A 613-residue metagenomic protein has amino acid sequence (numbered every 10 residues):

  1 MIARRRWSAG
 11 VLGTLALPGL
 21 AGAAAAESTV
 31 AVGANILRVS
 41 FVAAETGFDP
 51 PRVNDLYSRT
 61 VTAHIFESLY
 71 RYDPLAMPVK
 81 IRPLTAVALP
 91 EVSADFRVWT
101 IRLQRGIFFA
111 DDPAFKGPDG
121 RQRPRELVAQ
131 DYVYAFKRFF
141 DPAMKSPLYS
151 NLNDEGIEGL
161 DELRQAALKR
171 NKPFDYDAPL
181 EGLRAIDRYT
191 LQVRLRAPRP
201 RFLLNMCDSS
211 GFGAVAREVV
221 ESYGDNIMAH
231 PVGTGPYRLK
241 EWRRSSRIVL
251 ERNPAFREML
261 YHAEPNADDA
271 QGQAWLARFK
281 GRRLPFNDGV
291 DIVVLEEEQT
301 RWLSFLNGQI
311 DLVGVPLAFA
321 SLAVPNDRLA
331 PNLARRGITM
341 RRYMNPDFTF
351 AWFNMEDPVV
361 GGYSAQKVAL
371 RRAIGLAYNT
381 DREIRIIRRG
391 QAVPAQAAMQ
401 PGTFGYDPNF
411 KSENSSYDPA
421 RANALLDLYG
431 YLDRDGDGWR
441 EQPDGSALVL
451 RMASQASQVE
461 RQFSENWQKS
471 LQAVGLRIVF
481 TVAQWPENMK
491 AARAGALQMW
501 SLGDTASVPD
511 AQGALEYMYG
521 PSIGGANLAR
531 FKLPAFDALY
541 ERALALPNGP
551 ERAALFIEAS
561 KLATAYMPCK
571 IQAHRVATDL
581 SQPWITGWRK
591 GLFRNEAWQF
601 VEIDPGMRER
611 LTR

Functional and structural regions predicted by a protein language model:
M1-L15: N-terminal secretory signal peptides and thylakoid transit peptides that target proteins across membranes
I2-A3, E27-V30, P74-L75, P90 (+10 more regions): Extracytoplasmic/periplasmic ligand-capture domains
A21-A26: Boundary at the C-terminal end of the N-terminal hydrophobic targeting segment
S28-V42: Short N-terminal segments immediately surrounding and downstream of signal-peptide cleavage
S40-D95, V232: N-terminal lobe/hinge region of extracytoplasmic solute-binding protein
S93-D95, D187, R244: Residue-level recognition of beta-strand termini and adjacent short loop/turns
P200, F212-A216: Aromatic-residue-lined binding/catalytic grooves and analogous aromatic/hydrophobic interfacial grooves in multimeric
Q572: Active-site-proximal polar cores
